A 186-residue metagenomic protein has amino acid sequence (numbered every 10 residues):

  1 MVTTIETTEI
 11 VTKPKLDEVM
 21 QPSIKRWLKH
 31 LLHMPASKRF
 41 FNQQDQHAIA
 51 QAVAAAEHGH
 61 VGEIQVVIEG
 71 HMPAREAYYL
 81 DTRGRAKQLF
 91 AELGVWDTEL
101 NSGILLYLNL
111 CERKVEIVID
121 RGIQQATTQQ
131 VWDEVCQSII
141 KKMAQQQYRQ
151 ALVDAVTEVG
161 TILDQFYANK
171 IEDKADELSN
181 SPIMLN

Functional and structural regions predicted by a protein language model:
V2-I171, A175, S181-L185: Divalent-cation
